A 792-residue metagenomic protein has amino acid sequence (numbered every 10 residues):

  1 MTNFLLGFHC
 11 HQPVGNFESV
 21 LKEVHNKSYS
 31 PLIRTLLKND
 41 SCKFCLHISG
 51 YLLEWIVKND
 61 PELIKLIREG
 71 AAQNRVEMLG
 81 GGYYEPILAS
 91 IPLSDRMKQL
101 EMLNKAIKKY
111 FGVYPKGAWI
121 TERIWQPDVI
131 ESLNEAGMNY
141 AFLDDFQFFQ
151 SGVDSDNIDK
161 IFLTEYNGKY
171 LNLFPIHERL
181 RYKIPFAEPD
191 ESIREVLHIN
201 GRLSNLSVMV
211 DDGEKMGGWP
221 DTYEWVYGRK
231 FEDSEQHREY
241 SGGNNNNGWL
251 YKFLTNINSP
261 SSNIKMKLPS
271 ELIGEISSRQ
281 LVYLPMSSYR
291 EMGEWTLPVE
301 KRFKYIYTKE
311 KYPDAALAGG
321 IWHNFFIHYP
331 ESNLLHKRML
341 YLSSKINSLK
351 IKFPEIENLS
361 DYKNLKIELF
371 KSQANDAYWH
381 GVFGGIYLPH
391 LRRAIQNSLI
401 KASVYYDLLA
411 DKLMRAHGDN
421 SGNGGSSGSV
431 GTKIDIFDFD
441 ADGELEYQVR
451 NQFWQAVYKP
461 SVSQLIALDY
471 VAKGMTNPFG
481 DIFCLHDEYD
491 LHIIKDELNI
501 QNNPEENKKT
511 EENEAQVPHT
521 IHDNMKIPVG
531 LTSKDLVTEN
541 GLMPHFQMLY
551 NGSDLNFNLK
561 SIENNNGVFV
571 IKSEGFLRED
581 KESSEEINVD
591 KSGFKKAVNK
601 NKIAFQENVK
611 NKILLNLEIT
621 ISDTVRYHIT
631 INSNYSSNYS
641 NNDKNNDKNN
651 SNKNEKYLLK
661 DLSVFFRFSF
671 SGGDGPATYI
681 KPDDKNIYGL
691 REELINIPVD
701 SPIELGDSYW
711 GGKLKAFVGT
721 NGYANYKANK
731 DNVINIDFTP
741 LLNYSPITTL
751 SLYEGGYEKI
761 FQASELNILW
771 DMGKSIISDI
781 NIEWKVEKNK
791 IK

Functional and structural regions predicted by a protein language model:
T2-L93, K98-M102, Y114-I120, N139-D145 (+1 more regions): Short, well-structured secondary-structure segments
T2-S30, L37-N39, I158-L171, H177-R179 (+6 more regions): Active-site and substrate-binding clefts of carbohydrate-active enzymes
S94, K109, Y114, W119-T164 (+2 more regions): Gly/Pro-rich turn-and-neighbor structural signature
D95-T121, H198-M209: CE4/NodB-like, metal-dependent polysaccharide N-deacetylase domain that modifies extracellular/periplasmic N-acetylated
S461-M475, I482-H486, N588, A604 (+4 more regions): Acidic (Asp/Glu-rich), glycine- and aromatic
G530-D623, G756-Y757: Extended, loop-rich substrate-binding clefts of extracytoplasmic carbohydrate-active enzymes
N565, K572, F576, D580-E582 (+4 more regions): Beta-strand-rich recognition/accessory modules
N634, N652-T739: Polysaccharide-binding surfaces and accessory modules of carbohydrate-active proteins
